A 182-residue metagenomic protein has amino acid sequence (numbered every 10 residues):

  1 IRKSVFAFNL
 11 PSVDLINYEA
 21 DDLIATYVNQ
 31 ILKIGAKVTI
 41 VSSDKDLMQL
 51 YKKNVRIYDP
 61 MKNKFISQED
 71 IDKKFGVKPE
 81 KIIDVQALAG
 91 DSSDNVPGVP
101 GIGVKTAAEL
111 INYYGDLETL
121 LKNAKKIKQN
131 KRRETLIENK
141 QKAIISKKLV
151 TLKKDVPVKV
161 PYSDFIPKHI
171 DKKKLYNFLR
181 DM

Functional and structural regions predicted by a protein language model:
I1-K159: Extended two-metal-dependent nuclease catalytic cores across DNA- and RNA-processing enzymes
Y162-S163: Short, contiguous strand/loop micro-motifs
K173-M182: Long, highly charged low-complexity segments
